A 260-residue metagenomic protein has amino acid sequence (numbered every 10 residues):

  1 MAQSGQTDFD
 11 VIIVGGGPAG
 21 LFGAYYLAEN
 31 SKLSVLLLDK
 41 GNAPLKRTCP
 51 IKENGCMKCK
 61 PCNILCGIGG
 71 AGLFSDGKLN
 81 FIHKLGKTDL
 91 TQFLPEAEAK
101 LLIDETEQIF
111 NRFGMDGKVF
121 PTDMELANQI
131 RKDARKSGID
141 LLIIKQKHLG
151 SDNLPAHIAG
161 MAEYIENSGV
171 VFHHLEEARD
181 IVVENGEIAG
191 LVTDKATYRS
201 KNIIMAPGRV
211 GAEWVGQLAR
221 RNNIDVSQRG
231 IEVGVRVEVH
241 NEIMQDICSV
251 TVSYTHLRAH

Functional and structural regions predicted by a protein language model:
T7-G17: Beta1/beta-strand and adjacent pyrophosphate-binding region of the FAD-binding site in flavoprotein oxidoreductases
G20: N-terminal Rossmann-fold NAD(P) dinucleotide-binding loop
S34-D39: Short beta-strand "acidic-cap" motif of Rossmann-like dinucleotide-binding folds
A43-S168, R221, R236: Conserved N-terminal/central alpha/beta ligand/cofactor-binding core
H174-E187: A conserved short coil-to-beta-strand element within the FAD-binding core of flavoproteins
D194-N202: Core beta-strand elements of the Rossmann-like FAD/NAD(P) dinucleotide-binding domain in flavoenzyme oxidoreductases
N202-T251: Glycine-rich loop(s) and the adjacent beta-strand/alpha-helix scaffold that form part
T255-H260: Conserved small/polar residues in nucleotide/adenosyl-binding loops
